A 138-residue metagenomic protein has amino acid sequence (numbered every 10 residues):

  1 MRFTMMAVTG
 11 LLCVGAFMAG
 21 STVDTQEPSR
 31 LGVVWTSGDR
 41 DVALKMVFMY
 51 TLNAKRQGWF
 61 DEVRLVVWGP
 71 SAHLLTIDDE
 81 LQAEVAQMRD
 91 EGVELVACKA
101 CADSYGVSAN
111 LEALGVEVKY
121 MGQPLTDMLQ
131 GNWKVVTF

Functional and structural regions predicted by a protein language model:
M1-V8: Bacterial N-terminal signal peptides that target proteins for export
V8-E27: Bacterial Sec-dependent signal peptides at the C-terminal "C-region" and cleavage site
G32-V47, S71-T76: Short, glycine-rich nucleotide/cofactor-binding loops
L44-Q57: Histidine-anchored nucleotide/phosphate-binding helix
V47-M49, D78-A83: Charged helix-capping and loop-helix junction motifs
T51, E62-G69, L95-C101: Short internal beta-strands
E80-S108: A glycine-rich helix N-cap at a beta->alpha junction
E117-G122: Short acidic-hydrophobic, aromatic-tinged amphipathic segments that line or gate anion-handling sites
